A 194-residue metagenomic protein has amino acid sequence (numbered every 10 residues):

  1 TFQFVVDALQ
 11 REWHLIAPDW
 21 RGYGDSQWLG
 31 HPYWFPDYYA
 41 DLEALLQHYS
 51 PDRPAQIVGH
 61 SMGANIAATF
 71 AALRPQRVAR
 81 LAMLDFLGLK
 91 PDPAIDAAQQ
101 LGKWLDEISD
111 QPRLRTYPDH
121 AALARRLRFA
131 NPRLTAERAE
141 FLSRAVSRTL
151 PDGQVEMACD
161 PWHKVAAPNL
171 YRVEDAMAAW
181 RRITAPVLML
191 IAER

Functional and structural regions predicted by a protein language model:
Q3-M62, A72, A94: Active-site loop/oxyanion-hole signature of alpha/beta-hydrolase fold enzymes
E12-H14, P54-Q56, R77-R80, P186-L188: Structural signature of beta-strand start/N-cap positions in the alpha/beta core of ABC transporter nucleotide-binding
W20, W28, M83-F86, A192-R194: Active-site loop/turn elements of alpha/beta-hydrolase fold enzymes, especially the short glycine-/histidine-rich
A64, A68: Residues forming the Rossmann-fold NAD(P)(H) cofactor-binding site
T69-A72, A79-H120: Flexible "cap/lid" loop of the alpha/beta hydrolase fold
I108-P112, A122-L134, A145-R148, K164-L170: Helix-loop "lid/cap" segments that line or gate small-molecule binding pockets
S147-R194: Conserved serine/cysteine hydrolase catalytic core
